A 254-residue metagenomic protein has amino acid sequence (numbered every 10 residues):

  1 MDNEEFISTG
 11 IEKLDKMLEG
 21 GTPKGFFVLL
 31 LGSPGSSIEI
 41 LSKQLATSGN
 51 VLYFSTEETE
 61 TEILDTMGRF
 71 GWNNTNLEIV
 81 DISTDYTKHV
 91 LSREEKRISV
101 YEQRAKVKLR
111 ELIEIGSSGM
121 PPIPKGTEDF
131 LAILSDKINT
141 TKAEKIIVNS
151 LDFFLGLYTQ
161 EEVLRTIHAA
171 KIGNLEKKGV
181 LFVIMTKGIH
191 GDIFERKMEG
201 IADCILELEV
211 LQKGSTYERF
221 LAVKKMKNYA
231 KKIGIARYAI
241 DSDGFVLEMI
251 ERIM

Functional and structural regions predicted by a protein language model:
M1-E4, K232-M254: C-terminal regions of RecA-like/P-loop NTPase motor modules
E5-G21: Pre-Walker A adenine-sensing motif
P23, S33-G116: Conserved P-loop
F27-L31: Short hydrophobic/aromatic beta-strand immediately N-terminal to the Walker A/P-loop
N50, K142-I146, E176-I184: Loop/turn-to-beta-strand initiation segments
K88-A169: Phosphate-binding/switch loop-helix module in NTP-utilizing enzymes
L134-S135, E162-I189: Substrate-engagement module of ASCE P-loop NTPases
I184-D243: Phosphate-binding/switch region of NTP-binding enzymes
